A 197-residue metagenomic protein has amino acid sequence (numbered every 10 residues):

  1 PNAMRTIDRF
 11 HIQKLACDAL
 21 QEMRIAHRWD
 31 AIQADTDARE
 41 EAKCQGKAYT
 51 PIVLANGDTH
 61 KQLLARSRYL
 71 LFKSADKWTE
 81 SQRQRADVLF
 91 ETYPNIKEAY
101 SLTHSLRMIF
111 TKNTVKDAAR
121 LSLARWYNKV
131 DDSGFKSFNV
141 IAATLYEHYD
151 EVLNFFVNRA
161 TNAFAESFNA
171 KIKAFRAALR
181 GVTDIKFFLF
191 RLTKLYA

Functional and structural regions predicted by a protein language model:
P1-I7, R24-I25: A short alpha->loop->secondary-structure connector
P1-M4, K14, Q33-A197: Acidic/histidine-rich catalytic cores and adjacent linkers of DNA breakage/strand-transfer/modification proteins
I12-Q33: Short alpha-helix plus adjacent loop in nuclease-associated cores
